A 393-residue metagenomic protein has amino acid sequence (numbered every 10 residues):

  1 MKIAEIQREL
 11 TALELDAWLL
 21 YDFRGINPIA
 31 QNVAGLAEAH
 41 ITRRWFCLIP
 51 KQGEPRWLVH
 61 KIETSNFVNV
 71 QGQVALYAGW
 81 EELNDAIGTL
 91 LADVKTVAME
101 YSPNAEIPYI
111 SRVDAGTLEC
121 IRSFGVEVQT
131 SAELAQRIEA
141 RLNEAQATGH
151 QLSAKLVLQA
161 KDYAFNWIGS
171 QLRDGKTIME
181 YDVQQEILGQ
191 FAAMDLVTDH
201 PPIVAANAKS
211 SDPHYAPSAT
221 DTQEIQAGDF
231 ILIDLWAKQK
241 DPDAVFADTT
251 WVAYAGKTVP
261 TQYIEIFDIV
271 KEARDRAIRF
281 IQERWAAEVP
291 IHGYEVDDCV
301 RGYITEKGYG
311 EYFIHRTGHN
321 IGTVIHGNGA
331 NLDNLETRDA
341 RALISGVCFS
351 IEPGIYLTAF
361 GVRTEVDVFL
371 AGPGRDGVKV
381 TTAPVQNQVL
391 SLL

Functional and structural regions predicted by a protein language model:
M1-L393: Active-site neighborhoods and metal-handling regions in enzymes and metal-associated proteins
